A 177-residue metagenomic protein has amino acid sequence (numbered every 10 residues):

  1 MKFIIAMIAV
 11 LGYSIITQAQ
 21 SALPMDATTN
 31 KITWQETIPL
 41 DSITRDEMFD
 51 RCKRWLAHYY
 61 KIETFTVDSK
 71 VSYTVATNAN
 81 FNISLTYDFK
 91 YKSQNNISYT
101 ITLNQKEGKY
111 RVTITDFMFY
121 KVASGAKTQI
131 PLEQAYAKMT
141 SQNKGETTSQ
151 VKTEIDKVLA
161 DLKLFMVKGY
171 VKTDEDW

Functional and structural regions predicted by a protein language model:
M1-P24: Bacterial Sec-dependent N-terminal signal peptides
Q20-W177: Ser/Thr-rich, low-complexity intrinsically disordered terminal regions
